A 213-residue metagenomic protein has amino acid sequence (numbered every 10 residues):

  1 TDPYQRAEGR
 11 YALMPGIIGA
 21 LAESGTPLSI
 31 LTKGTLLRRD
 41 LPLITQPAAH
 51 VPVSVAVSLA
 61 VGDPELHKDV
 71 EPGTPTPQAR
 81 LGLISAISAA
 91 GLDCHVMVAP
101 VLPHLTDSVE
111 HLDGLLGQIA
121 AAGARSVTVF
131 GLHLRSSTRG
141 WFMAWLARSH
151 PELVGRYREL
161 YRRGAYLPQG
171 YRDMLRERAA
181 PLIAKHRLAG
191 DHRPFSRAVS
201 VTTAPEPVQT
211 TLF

Functional and structural regions predicted by a protein language model:
T1-L160, G164-L167: Conserved AdoMet/S-adenosylmethionine-binding subsite of the radical SAM
A122, F130, L182-A189: Hydrophobic alpha-helical segments
R158-H186: A cross-taxonomic marker for long C-terminal extensions/tails that follow the last structured domain
K185-F213: Radical SAM enzyme core and accessory elements
